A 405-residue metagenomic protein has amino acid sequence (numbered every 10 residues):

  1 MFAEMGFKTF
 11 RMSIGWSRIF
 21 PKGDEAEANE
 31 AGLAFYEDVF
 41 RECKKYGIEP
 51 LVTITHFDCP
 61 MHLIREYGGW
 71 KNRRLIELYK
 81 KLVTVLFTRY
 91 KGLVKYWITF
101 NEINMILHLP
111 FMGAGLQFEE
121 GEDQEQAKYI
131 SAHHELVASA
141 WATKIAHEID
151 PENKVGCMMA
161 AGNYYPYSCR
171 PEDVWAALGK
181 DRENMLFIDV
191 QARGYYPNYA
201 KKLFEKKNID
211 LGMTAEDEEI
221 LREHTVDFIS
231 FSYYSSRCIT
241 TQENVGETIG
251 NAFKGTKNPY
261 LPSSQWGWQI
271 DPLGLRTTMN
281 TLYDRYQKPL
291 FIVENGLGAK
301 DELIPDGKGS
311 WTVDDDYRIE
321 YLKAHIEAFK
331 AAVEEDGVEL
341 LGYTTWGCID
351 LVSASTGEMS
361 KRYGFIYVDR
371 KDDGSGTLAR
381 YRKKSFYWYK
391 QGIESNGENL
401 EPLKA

Functional and structural regions predicted by a protein language model:
M1-Y36: Active-site-adjacent substrate/metal-binding segments within catalytic domains of carbohydrate-active enzymes
K22-D24, A34-A405: Active-site region of glycoside hydrolase catalytic domains
